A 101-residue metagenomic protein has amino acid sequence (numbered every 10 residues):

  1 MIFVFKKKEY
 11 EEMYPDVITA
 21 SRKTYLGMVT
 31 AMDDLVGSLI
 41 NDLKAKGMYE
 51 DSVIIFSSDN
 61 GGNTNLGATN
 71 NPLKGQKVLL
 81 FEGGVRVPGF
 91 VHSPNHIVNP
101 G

Functional and structural regions predicted by a protein language model:
M1-G101: Active-site-proximal cap/lid insertion segments
